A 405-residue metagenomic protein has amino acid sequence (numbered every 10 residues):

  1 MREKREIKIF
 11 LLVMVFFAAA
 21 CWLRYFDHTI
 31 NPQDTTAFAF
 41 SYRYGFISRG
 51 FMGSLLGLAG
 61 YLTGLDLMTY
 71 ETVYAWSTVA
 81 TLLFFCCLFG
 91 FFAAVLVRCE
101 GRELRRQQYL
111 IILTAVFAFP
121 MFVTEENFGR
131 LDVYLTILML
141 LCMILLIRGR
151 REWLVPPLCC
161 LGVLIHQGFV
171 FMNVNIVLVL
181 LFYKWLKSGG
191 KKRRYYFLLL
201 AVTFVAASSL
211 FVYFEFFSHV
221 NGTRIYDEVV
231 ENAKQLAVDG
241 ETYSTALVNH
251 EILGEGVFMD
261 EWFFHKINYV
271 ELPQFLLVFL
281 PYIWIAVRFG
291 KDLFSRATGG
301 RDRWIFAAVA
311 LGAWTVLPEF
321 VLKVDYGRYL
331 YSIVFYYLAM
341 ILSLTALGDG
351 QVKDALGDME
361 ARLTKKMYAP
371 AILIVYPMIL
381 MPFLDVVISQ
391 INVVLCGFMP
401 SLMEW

Functional and structural regions predicted by a protein language model:
A20-A37, R43-L55, L67, H166 (+1 more regions): Extracytoplasmic catalytic/substrate-binding loops of multi-pass membrane glycan-assembly enzymes
W22-Y25, Y196-I285: Membrane-lumen/periplasm interface segments of specific transmembrane helices in polyprenyl phosphate-linked
Y44-G50, Q108-L145, I165, L322-I341 (+1 more regions): Membrane-interface micro-motifs in multi-pass membrane enzymes
V79-L104, L145: Transmembrane-helix motifs of polytopic, lipid-linked glycan transferases
P120-D132, E271-T345: Membrane-water interface signatures at transmembrane helix termini and the short loops that connect adjacent helices
L140-L154, L186-K187: Membrane-interface transmembrane helices that cradle and orient dolichyl/undecaprenyl
W153-L178: Membrane-interface alpha helices of multi-pass inner-membrane proteins
N173-T203: Perimembrane helix-loop-helix junctions
